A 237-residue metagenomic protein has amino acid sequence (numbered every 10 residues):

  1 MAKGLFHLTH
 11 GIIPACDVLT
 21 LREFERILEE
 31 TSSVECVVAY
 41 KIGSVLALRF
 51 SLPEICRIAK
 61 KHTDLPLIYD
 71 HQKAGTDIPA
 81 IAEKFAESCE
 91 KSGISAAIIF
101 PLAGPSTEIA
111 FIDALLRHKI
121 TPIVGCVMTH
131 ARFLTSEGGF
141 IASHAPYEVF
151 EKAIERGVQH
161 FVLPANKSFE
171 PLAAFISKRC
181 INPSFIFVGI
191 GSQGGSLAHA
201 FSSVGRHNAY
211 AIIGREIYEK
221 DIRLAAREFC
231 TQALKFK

Functional and structural regions predicted by a protein language model:
M1-I68, T76, K152, E219 (+1 more regions): Conserved N-terminal beta1-alpha1 strand-loop-helix module at the mouth
T9, T76-F169, I181-F185: Conserved anion-binding
H10-C16, V38-I42, L67-H71, A97-I99 (+4 more regions): Hydrophobic faces of well-ordered beta-strands that scaffold small-molecule active sites in alpha/beta enzyme cores
V18-R22, V45-R49, K73-I78, G104-P105 (+4 more regions): Short, small-residue-enriched loops and turns at beta-alpha junctions that line or gate enzyme active sites
I27, A82-S88, A173-S177, S192-H207: Catalytic cores of alpha/beta
S32-S33, C89-E90, I154, F201-V204: Non-catalytic positions within long, well-ordered alpha-helices that form the structural scaffold/packing of enzyme
L48, L52-H71, D113-V127, A174-S192: Alpha-helix-loop-beta-strand connector modules within alpha/beta enzyme cores
S92-G104, I190-L197, R206-L224: Glycine-rich phosphate-binding active-site loops on the catalytic face of alpha/beta enzymes
